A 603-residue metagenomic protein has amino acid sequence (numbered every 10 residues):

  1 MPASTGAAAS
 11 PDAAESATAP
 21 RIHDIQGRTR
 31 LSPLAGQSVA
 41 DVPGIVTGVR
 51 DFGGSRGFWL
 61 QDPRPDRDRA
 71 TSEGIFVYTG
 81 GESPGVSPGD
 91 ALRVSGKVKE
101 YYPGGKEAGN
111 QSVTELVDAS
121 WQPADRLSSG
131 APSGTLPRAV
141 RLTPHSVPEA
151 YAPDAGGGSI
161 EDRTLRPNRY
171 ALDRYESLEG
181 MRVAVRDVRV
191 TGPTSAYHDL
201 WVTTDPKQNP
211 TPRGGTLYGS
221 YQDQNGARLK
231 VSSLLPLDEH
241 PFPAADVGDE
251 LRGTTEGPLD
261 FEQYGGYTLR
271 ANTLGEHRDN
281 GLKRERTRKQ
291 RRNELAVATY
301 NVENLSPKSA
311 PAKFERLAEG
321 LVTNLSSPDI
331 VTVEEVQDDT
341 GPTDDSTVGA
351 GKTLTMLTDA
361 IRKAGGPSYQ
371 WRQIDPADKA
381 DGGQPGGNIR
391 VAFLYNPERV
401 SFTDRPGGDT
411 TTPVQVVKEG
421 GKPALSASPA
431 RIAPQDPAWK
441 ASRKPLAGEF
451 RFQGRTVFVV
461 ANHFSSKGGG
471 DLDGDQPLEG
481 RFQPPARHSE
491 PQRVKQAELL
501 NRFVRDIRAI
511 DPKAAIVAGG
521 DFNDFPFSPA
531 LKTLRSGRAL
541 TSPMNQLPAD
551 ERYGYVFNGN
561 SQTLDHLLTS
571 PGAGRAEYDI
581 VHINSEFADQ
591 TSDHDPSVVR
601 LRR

Functional and structural regions predicted by a protein language model:
M1-P11: Secretory targeting and sorting signals
S10-A13, T563: Intrinsically disordered, low-complexity regulatory regions of eukaryotic regulatory proteins
A14-A296, Y300, N304-S327, V414 (+2 more regions): Extended non-catalytic accessory segments flanking core domains
K207, T268-R603: Divalent cation-coordinating acidic motifs and surrounding scaffolds that mediate Ca2+/Mg2+/Mn2+/Zn2+-dependent binding
